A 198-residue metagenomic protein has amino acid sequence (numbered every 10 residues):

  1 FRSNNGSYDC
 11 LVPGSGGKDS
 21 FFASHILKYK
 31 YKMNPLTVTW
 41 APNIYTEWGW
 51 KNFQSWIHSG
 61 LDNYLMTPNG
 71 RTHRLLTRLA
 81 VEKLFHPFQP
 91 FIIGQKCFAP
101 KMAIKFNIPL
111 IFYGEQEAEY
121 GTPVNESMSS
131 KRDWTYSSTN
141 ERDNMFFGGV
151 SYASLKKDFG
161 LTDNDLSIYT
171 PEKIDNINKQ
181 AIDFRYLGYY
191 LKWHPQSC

Functional and structural regions predicted by a protein language model:
F1-D9, F21, H25-C198: Nucleotide-activated chemistry modules centered on ATP-dependent adenylation/adenylyltransferase
P13-G14: Active-site beta->alpha loop and helix N-cap motifs at the rims of alpha/beta catalytic domains
G17-K18: Residue-level detector of alpha-helix initiation sites
